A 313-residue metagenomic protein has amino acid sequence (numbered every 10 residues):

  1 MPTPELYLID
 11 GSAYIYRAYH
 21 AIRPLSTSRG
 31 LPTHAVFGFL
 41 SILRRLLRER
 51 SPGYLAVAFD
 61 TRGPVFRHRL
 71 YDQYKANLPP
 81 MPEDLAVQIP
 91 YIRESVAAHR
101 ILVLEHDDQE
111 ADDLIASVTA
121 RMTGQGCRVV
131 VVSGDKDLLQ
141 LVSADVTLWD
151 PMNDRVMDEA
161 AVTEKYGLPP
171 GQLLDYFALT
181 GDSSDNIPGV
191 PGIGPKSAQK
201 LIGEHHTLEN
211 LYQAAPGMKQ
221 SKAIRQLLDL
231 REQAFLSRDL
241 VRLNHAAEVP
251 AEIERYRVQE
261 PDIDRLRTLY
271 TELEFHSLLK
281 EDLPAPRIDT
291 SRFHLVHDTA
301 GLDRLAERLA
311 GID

Functional and structural regions predicted by a protein language model:
P2-T3, S51-A56, L102, G124 (+2 more regions): Non-catalytic nucleic-acid-binding/docking modules located in mid-to-C-terminal regions of nucleic-acid enzymes
P2-V132, K136-D158, Q233-L236, R242-P250 (+1 more regions): Noncatalytic, basic helical substrate-engagement surface that gates or grips nucleic-acid strands
T33-V36, P82-A86, L230-R231, Q259-I263 (+2 more regions): Generic detection of long, well-ordered alpha-helical segments
F39, A111, I115, S183 (+2 more regions): Amphipathic coiled-coil/heptad-repeat helices and related helical stalk/stem segments that mediate oligomerization
A116, R267, D303-A306: Short hydrophobic/charged patches on amphipathic alpha-helices used for structural packing and interfaces
L138, E254-Q259, E307-A310: Short linear motifs in intrinsically disordered
S291-D313: Catalytic nucleotidyl-transfer cores of nucleotide-processing enzymes
